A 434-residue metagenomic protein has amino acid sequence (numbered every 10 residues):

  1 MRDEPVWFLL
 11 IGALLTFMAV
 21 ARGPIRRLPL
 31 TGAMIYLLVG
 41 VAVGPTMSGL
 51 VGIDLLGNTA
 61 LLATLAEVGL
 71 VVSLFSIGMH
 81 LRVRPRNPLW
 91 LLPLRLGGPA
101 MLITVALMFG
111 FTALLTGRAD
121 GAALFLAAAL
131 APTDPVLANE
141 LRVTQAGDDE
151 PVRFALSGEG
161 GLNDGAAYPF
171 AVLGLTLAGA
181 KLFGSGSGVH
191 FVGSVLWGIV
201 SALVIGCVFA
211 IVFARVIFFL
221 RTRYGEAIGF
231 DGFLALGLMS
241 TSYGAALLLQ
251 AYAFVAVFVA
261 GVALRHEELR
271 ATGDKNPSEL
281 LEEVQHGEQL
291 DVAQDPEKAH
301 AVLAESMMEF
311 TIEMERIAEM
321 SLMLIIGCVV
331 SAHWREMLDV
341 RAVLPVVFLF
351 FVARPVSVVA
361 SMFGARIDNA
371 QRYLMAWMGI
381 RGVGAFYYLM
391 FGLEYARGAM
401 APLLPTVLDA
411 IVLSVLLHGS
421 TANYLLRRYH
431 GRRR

Functional and structural regions predicted by a protein language model:
M1-R434: Transmembrane helical cores of multi-pass secondary ion antiporters/exchangers
